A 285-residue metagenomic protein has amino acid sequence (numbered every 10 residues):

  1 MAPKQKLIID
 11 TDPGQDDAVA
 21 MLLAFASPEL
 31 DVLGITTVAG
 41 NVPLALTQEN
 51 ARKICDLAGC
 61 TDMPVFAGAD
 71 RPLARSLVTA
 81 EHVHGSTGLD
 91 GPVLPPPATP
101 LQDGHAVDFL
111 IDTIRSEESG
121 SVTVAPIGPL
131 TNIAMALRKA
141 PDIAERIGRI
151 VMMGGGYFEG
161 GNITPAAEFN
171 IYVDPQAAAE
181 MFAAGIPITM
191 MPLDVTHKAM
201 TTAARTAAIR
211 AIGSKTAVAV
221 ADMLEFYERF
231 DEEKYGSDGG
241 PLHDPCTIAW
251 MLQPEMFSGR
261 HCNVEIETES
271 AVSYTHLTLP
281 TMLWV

Functional and structural regions predicted by a protein language model:
A2-T11, Q15-K53, T87, V93-K198: Active-site histidine-anchored catalytic micro-motif
A51-I54, H82-G85, A207-I209: Short, hinge-like loop/turn segments at secondary-structure boundaries
A58-F66: A glycine-rich helix N-cap at a beta->alpha junction
F66-L94: Surface-exposed loop and adjacent secondary-structure segments within mature catalytic domains
A140-I266: Glycine-rich, Lys/Arg-enriched anion-binding loops that position phosphate/diphosphate groups for phosphoryl
T275-T281: Conserved small/polar residues in nucleotide/adenosyl-binding loops
